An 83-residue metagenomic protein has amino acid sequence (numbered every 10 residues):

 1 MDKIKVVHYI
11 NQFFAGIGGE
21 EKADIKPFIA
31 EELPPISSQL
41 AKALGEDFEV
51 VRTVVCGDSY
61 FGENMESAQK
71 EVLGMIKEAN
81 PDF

Functional and structural regions predicted by a protein language model:
D2-F83: Metallocofactor- and cofactor-centric catalytic cores in central/energy metabolism, strongly enriched
